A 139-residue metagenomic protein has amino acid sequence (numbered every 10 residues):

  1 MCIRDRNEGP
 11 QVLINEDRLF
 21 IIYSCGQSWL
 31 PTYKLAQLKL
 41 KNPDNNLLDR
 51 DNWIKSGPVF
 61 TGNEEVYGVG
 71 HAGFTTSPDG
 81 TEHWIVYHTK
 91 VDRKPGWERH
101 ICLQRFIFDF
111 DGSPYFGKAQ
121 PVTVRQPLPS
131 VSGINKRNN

Functional and structural regions predicted by a protein language model:
R4-N139: Carbohydrate-active catalytic/glycan-binding domains of CAZyme proteins, especially the secreted or lumenal ectodomains
